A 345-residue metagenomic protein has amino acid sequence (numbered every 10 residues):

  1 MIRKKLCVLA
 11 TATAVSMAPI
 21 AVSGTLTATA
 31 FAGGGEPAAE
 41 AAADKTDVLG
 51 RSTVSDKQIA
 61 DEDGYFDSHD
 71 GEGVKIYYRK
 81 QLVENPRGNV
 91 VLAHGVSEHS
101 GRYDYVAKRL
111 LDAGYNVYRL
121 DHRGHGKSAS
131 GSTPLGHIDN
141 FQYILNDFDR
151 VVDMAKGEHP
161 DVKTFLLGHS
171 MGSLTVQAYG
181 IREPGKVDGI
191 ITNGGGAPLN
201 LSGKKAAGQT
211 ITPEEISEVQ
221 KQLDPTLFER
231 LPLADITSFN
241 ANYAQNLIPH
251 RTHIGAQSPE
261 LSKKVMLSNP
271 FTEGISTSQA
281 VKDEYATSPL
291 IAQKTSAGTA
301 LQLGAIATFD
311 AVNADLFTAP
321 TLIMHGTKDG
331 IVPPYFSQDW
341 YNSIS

Functional and structural regions predicted by a protein language model:
A42-V83: N-terminal cap/lid segment of alpha/beta-hydrolase-fold proteins
R87, G95-E98, V106, S170: Active-site glycine-rich loops that stabilize anionic/oxyanionic intermediates across multiple enzyme folds
S97-S100, K127-H159: Catalytic nucleophile-loop/oxyanion-hole region of alpha/beta-hydrolase and closely related hydrolase-like folds
A107-S132: Conserved alpha/beta-hydrolase
H159-S170: Alpha/beta-hydrolase fold nucleophile elbow
Q177-P289: Alpha/beta-hydrolase-fold enzymes
F317, I323-H325, D329: Short beta-strand/loop motif that positions the catalytic acidic residue of the alpha/beta-hydrolase fold
A319, P333-N342: Short alpha-helix in the alpha/beta-hydrolase fold that links the catalytic acid
